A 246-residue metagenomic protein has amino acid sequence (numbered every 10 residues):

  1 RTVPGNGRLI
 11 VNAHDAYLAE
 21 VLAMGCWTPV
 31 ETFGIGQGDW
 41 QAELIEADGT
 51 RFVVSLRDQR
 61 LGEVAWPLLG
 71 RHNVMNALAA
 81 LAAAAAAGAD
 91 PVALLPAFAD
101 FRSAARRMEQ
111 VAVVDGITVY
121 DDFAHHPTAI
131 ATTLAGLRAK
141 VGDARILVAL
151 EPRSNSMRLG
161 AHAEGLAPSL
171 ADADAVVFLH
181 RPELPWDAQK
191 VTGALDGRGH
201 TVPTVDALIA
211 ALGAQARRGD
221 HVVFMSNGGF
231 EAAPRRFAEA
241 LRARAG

Functional and structural regions predicted by a protein language model:
R1-A23, P67, P127-A131: Flexible active-site lid/hinge loop adjacent to a nucleotide/diphosphate and Mg2+-phosphate binding pocket
A16, C26-P29, G38, Q59 (+2 more regions): ATP-dependent carboxylate-amine ligase
L18, W40-E43: Adenylate-forming
T32-G34: N-terminal beta-hairpin/loop module of FHA
G36, I45-A47, R102: A short catalytic or substrate-binding loop motif that flags glycine-/basic-rich loops and adjacent residues that bind
E43-I45, Q110-V111: Replace "in large, NTP-powered and nucleic-acid-processing enzymes" with "in large, NTP-powered factors and other
L44-R60: Acidic-glycine-rich active-site phosphate/pyrophosphate-binding loop
E63-A65: Well-ordered beta-strand positions in beta-sheet-rich domains
